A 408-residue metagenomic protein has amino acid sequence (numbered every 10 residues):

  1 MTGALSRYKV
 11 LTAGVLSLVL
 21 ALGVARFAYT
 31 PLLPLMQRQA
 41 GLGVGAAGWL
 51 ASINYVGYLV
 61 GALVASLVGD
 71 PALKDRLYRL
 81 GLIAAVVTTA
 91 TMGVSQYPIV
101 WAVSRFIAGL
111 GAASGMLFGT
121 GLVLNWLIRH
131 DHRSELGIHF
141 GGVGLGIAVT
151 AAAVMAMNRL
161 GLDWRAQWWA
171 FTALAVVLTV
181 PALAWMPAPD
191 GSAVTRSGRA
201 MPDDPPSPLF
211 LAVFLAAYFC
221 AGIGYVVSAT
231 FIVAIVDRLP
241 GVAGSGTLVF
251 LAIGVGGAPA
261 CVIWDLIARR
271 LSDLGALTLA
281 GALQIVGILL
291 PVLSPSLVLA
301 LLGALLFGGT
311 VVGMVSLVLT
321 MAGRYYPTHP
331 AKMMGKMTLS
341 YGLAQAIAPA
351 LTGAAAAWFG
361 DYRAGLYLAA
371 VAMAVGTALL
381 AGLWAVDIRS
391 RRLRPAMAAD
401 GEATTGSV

Functional and structural regions predicted by a protein language model:
T30, F210-L251, V255-P259: Extracytoplasmic gate region of multi-pass secondary transporters
G41, L73, V94-V100, S294-P295 (+1 more regions): Helix-breaking motifs and short loop linkers at transmembrane-helix boundaries and internal kinks in secondary membrane
V60-Y97: Conserved MFS/SLC helix-loop-helix module at the cytosolic interface between two early adjacent transmembrane helices
G61-L73, A260-S272, A356-A357: Helix-to-loop junctions at the C-terminal end of transmembrane segments in multipass secondary transporters
P98, R129-P187: Helix-loop-helix hairpin linking two adjacent transmembrane segments in secondary transporters
S104-G142: Cytoplasmic helix-loop-helix junction between adjacent transmembrane helices in 12-TM secondary transporters
S272-M321: C-terminal transmembrane helical hairpin of 12-TM major facilitator-type secondary transporters
T328-D361, A369: A late C-terminal transmembrane helix in Major Facilitator Superfamily
